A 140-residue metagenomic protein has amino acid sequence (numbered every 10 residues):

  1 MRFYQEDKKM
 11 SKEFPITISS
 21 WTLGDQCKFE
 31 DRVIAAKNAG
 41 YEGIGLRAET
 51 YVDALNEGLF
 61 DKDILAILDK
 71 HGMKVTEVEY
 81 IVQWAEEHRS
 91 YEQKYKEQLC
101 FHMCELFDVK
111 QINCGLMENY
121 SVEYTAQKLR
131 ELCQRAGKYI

Functional and structural regions predicted by a protein language model:
M1-K9: Short, Lys/Arg-enriched N-terminal segments with co-localized hydrophobic residues within the first ~10-30 amino acids
R2, C27-E30, I67-K74, A85-I140: Active-site acidic/histidine proton-transfer and metal-coordination neighborhood in alpha/beta enzyme cores
S11-E13, K70: Sequence-level motif detector for i,i+2 pairs with an aromatic at +2
F14-S20, I44-L46, V75-Y80, I112-C114: Hydrophobic faces of well-ordered beta-strands that scaffold small-molecule active sites in alpha/beta enzyme cores
S20-Q26: Short polar catalytic/cofactor-binding loops
E30-E49, L106-D108: Catalytic domains of carbohydrate-active enzymes, especially glycoside hydrolases
G45-D69, L116-Y120: Glycine-rich, proline-tolerant flexible connector loops at the mouths of alpha/beta enzymes
R47-Y51, E79-E86: Glycine-/proline-rich flexible loop or hinge segments
